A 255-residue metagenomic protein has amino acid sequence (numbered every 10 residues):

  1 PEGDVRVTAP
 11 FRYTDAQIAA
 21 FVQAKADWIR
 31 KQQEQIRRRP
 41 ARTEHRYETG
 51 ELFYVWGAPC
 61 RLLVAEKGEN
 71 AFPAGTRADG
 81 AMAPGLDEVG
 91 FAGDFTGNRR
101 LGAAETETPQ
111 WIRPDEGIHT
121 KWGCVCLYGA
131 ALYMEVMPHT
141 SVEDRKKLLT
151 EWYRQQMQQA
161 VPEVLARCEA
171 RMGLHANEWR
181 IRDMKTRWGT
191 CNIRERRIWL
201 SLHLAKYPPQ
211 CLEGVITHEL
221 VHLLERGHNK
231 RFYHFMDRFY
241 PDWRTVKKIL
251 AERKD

Functional and structural regions predicted by a protein language model:
P1-G214, L223-D255: Active-site-proximal or metal-binding-adjacent scaffold patches in catalytic folds
E219: Walker B catalytic acidic pair
